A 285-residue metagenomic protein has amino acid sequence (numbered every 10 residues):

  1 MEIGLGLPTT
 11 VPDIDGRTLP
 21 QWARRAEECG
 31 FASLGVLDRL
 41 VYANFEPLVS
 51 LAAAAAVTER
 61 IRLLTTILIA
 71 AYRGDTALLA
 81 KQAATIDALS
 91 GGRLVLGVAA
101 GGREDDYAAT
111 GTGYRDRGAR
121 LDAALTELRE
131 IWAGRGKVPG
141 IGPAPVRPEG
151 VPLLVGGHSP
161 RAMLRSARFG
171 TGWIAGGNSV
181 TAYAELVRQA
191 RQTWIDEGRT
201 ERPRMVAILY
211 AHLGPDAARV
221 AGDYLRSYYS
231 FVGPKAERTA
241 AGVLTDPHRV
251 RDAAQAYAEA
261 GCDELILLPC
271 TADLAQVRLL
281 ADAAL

Functional and structural regions predicted by a protein language model:
M1-L285: Active-site-adjacent structural elements that line small-molecule/cofactor binding pockets in enzymes
